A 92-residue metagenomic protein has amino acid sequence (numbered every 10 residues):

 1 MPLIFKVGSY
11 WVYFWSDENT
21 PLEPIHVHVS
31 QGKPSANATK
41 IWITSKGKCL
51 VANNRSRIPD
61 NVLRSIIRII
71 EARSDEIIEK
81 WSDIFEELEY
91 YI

Functional and structural regions predicted by a protein language model:
M1-I25: Short, charged/polar N-terminal "headpieces" of proteins
M1-L3, S16-E18, S30-G32, R55-I58 (+2 more regions): Generic structural signal for short, flexible, solvent-exposed coil/loop and linker residues
N19-D60: A short, structured beta-strand/loop element
N54-I92: Acidic, low-complexity intrinsically disordered segments
